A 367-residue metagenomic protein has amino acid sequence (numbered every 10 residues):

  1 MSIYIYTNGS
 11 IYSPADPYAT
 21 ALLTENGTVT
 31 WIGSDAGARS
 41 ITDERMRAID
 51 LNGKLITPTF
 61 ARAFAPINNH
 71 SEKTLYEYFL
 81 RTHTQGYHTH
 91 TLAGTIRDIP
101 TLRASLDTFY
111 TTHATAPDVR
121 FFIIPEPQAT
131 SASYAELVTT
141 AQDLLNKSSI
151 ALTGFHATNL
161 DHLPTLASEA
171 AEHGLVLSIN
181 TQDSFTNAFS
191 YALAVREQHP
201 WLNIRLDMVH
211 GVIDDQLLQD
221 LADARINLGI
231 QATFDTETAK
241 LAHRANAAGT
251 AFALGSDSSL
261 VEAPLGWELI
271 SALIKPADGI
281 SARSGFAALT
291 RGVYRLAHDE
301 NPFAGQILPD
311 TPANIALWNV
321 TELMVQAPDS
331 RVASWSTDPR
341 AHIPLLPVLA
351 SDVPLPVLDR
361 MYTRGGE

Functional and structural regions predicted by a protein language model:
M1-N26, T30-T42, N68-T89, S258-E367: Active-site microenvironment of metallo-dependent hydrolases
G37-T57: Active-site metal-binding motif and surrounding structural segment of the metallo-beta-lactamase
K54, R62-N69, S178-Q182, H210: Histidine-centered divalent metal-coordination motifs
T57-A63, L92, M208-H210, G229-Q231 (+1 more regions): Active-site neighborhood of phospho(di)ester-bond hydrolases with catalytic His/Asp-centered motifs
T59-K73, E77-T89, N187-N203, R225-L228 (+1 more regions): Active-site gating loops and adjacent loop-to-helix segments of metal-dependent hydrolytic enzymes
R62-N68, L75-Q128, S149-A157, G174-V176 (+1 more regions): Divalent metal-dependent hydrolysis catalytic cores, especially in the metallo-beta-lactamase
S71-F79, T130-D143: Short, acidic/polar
R97, A116-A129, F155-K240, A247-A253: Active-site core of metal-dependent hydrolases
